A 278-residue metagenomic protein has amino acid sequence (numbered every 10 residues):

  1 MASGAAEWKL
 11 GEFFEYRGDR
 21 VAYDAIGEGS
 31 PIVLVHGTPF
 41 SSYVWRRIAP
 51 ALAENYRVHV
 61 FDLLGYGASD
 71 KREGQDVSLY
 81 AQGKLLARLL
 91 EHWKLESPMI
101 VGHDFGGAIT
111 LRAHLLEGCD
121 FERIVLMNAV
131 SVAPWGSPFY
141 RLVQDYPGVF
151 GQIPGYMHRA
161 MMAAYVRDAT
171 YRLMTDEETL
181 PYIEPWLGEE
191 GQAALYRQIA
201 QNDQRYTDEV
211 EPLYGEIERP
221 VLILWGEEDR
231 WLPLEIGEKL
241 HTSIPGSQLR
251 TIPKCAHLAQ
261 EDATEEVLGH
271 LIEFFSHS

Functional and structural regions predicted by a protein language model:
Y16-R17, I26, H59-G102, G269: Active-site loop/oxyanion-hole signature of alpha/beta-hydrolase fold enzymes
A25-A68: Conserved HGGG/HGGXW glycine-rich cap/lid loop of the alpha/beta-hydrolase fold
G102, G106, T110: Gly/Ala-rich beta-loop-alpha elbow adjacent to hydrolase catalytic centers
L115, F121-I153: Flexible "cap/lid" loop of the alpha/beta hydrolase fold
W135-S137, G155-E216: Conserved alpha/beta-hydrolase catalytic His-Asp/Glu region
I217, I223-W225: Short beta-strand/loop motif that positions the catalytic acidic residue of the alpha/beta-hydrolase fold
E228-L232: Acidic catalytic loop of the alpha/beta-hydrolase fold
S247-S278: Catalytic active-site module of serine/aspartate enzymes centered on a nucleophile-bearing elbow/loop
